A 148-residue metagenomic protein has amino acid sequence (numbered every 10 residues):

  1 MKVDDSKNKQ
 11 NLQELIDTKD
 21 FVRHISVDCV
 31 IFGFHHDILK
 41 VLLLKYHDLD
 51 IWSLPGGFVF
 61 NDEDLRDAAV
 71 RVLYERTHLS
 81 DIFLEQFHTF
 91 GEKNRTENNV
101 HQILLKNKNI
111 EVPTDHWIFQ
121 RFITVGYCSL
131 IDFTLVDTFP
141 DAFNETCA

Functional and structural regions predicted by a protein language model:
K2-V3, K7-N8, I16, V27 (+3 more regions): Accessory alpha/beta interaction modules
V3, V22, V27-V30, V41 (+6 more regions): Extended aliphatic helical segments
N8-Q13, H24-S26, R66-V70, Q102-V112 (+1 more regions): Short amphipathic alpha-helical surface micro-motifs
K9-W52: N-terminal strand-loop-strand
K19, P55-E63, P113, W117: Short, charged/polar micro-motifs that form catalytic or ligand-binding hotspots
I38-R95: Conserved Nudix-box catalytic region and its N-terminal flanking loop in Nudix hydrolases and closely related
E75-A148: Active-site segment of metal-dependent pyrophosphate-handling enzymes, primarily the Nudix hydrolase catalytic core
